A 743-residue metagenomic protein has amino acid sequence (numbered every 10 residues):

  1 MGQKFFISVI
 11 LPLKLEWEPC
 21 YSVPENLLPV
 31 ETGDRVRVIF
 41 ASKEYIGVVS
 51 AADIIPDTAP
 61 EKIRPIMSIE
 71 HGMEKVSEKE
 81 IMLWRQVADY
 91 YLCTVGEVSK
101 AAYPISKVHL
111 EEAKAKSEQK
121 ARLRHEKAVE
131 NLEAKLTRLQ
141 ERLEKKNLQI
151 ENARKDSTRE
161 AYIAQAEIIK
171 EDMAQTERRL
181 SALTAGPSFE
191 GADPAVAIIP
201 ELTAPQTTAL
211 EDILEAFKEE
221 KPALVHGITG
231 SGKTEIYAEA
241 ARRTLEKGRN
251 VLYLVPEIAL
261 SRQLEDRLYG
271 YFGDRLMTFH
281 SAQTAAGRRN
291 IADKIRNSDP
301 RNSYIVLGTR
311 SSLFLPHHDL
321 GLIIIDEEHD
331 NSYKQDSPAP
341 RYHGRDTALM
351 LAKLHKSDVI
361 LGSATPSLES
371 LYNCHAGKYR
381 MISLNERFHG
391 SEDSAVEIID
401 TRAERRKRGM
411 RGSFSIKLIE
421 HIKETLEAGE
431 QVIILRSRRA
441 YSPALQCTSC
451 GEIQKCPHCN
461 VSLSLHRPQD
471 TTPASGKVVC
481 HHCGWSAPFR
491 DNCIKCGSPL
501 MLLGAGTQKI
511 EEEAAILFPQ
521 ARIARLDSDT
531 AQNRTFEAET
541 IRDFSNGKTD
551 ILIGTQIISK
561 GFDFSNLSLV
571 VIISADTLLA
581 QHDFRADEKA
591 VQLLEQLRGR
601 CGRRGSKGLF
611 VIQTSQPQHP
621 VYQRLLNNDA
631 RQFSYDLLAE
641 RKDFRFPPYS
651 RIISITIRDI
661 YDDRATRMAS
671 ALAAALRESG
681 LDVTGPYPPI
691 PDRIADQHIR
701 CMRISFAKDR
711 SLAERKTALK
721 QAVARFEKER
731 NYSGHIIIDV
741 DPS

Functional and structural regions predicted by a protein language model:
M1-V306, R310-S363, H375-S391, A671 (+3 more regions): Accessory, non-ATPase domains that flank or precede helicase/AAA+ motor cores in DNA-metabolism machines
L28, F314, G561, R693-I694: Short glycine/serine/proline-enriched coil/turn segments at secondary-structure junctions
I39-S42, E257, F644-F646, P691-A695: AMP-binding (ANL) adenylation modules
A51-D53, Y103, R436-R438, D527-T530 (+3 more regions): A general secondary-structure junction signal
I198-T203, T207, E219-Y304, G308-T666 (+4 more regions): Inter-lobe coupling/hinge segments of SF2-like helicase ATPases
A674, E678-H698: A carboxyl-terminal module marker
P686-I690, R700-K708, R715: Conserved, charge-rich beta-strand/loop surface module that forms ligand/interface-binding patches within domains
